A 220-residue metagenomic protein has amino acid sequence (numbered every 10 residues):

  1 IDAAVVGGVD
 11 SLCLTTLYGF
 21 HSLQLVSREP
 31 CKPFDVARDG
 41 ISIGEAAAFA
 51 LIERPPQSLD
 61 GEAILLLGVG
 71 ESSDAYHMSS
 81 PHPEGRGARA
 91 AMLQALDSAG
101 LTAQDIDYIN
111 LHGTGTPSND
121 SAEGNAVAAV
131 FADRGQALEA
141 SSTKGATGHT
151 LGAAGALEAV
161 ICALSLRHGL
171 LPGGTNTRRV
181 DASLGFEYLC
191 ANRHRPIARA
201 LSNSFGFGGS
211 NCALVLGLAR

Functional and structural regions predicted by a protein language model:
I1-Q57, A154-R220: Conserved beta-strand-centric core segments of catalytic alpha/beta enzyme folds
A4-D10, A63-V69, Q104-L111, L138-K144 (+2 more regions): Beta-strand segments within the central parallel beta-sheet cores of soluble alpha/beta enzyme folds
T15-E29, E62-L65, S121-A140, F186: Acidic-glycine-rich active-site phosphate/pyrophosphate-binding loop
S27-D35, S72-S73, Q136-G145, P196: Glycine/charged-rich beta-loop-alpha catalytic/anionic-binding loops adjacent to active sites
P30-A99, Y108, T177: Condensing-enzyme catalytic core mediating Claisen C-C bond formation in acyl metabolism
Y76-E84, T114-F131, T150-L157, A191: Short glycine/threonine-rich loop-to-helix capping motif typified by GTGT followed within a few residues by an Asp-Pro
A91-A99, A126, V130, C162 (+1 more regions): Stable alpha-helical structural segments in soluble proteins, enriched in small hydrophobic residues
T114-T116, G145-G152, S204-N211: Glycine-rich phosphate/pyrophosphate-binding beta-alpha loops
